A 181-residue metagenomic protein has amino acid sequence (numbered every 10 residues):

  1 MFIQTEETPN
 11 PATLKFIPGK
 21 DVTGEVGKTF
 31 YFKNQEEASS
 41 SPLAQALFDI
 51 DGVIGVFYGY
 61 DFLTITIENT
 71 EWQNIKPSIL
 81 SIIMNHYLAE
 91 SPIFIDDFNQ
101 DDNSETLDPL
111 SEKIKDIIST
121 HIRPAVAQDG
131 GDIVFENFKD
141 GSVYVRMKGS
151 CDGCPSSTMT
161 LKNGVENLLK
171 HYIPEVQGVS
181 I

Functional and structural regions predicted by a protein language model:
M1-I181: Domain-level signature for proteins that mediate thiol-based redox and metal-cofactor handling
